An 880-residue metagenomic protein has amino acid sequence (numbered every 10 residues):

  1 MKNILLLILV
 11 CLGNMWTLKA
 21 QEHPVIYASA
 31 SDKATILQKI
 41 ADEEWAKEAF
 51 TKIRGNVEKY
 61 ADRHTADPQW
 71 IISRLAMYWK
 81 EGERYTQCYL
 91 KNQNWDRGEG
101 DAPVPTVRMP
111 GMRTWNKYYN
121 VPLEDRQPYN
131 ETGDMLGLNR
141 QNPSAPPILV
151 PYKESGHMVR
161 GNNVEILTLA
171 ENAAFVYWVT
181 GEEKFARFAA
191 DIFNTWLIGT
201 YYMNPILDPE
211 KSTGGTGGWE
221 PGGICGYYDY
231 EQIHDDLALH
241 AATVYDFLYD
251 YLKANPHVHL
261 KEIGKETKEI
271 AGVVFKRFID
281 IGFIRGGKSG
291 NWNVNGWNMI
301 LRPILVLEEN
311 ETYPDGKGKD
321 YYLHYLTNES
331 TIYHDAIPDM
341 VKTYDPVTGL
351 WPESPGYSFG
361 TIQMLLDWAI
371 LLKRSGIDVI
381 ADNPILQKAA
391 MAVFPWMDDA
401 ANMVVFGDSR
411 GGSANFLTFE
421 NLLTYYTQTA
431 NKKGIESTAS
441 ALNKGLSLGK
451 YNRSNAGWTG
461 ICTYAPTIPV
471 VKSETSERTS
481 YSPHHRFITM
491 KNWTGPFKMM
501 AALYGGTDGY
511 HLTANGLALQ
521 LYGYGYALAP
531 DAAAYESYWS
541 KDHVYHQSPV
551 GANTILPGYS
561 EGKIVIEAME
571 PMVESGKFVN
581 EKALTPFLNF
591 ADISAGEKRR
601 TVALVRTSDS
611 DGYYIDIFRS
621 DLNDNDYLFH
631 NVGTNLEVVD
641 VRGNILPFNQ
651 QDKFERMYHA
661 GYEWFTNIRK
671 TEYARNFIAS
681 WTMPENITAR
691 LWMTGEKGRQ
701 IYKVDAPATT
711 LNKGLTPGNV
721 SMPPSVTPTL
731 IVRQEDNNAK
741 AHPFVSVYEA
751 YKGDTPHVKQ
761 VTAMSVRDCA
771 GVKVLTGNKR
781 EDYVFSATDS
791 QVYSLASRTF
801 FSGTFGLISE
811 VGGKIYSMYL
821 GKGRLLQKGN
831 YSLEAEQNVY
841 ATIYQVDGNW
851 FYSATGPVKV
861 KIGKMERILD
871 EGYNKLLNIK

Functional and structural regions predicted by a protein language model:
M1-Q21: Bacterial Sec-dependent N-terminal signal peptides
P24-T51, V57, A61-D67, C88-R108 (+9 more regions): Structural helix-adjacent loops and short alpha-helical linkers that scaffold large soluble proteins
V159-A390, R410: Aromatic-lined, polymer-binding surfaces characteristic of secreted/periplasmic polysaccharide-degrading enzymes
D378-S454: C-terminal, helix-dominated tail/subdomain
L448-H659, N738-K740, S746-D754, T762-V766: Catalytic and substrate-binding regions of extracellular carbohydrate-active enzymes, especially polysaccharide lyases
N631-G698: Polysaccharide-binding surfaces and accessory modules of carbohydrate-active proteins
T682-N778: Beta-strand-rich recognition/accessory modules
I731-H742, E749-K880: Non-catalytic terminal regions with compositionally biased, polar/charged low complexity
